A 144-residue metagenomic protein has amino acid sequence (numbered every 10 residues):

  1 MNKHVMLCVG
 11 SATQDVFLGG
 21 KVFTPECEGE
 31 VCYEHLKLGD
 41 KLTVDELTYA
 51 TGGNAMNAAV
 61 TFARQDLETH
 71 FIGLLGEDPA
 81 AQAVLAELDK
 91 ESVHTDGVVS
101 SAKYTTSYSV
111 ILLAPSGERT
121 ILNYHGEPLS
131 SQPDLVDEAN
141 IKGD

Functional and structural regions predicted by a protein language model:
M1-H70: Glycine-rich phosphate/adenosyl-contacting loop at the front of the ribokinase-like
H4, T106-Y108: Change "...and in nucleic-acid phosphodiester-cleaving endonucleases..." to "...and in nucleic-acid processing enzymes
V9-A12, I72-L74, L113, L122: Short hydrophobic segments within beta-strands
L47-N57, A80, A102-K103, P128-P133: Short secondary-structure boundary/capping elements
G73, E77, A81-D89: Short, electropositive alpha-helical surface patch
E87-Y104: A glycine-rich helix N-cap at a beta->alpha junction
D96-S101, I111-D144: Conserved phosphate-binding/catalytic loop of the ribokinase/pfkB sugar-kinase fold
